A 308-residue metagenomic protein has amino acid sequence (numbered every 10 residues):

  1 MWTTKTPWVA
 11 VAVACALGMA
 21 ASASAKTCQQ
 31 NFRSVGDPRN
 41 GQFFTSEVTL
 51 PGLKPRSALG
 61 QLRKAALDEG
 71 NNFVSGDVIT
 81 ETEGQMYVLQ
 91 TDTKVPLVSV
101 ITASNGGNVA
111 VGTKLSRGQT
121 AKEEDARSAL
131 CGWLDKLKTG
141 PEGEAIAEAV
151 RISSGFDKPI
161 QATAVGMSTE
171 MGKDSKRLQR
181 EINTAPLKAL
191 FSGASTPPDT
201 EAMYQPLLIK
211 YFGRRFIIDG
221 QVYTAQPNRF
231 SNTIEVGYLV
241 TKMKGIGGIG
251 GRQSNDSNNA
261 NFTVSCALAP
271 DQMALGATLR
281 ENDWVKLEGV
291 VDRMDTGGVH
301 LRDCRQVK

Functional and structural regions predicted by a protein language model:
M1-A12: Bacterial N-terminal signal peptides that target proteins for export
W2, G76-I79, P227: Short linear motifs in intrinsically disordered
C15, P38-N40, G76, I101 (+3 more regions): Generic marker of residues within folded, mature protein domains
A20-S22: N-terminal signal peptide c-region/cleavage motif recognized by signal peptidases
S24-G166: Ser/Thr-rich, low-complexity intrinsically disordered terminal regions
T139-K308: OB-fold and OB-like single-stranded nucleic-acid-recognition modules and their adjacent interaction interfaces
